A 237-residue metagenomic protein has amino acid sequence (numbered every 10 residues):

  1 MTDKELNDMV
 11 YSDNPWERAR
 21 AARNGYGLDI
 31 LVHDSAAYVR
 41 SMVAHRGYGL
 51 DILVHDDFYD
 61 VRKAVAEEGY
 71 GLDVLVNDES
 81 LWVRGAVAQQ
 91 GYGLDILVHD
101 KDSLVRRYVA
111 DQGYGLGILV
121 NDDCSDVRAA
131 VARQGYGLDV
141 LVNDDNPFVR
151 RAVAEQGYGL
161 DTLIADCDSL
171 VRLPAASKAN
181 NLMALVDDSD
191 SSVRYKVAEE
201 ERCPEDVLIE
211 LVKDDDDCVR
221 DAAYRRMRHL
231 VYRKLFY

Functional and structural regions predicted by a protein language model:
M1-Y237: Alpha-helical scaffold segments
